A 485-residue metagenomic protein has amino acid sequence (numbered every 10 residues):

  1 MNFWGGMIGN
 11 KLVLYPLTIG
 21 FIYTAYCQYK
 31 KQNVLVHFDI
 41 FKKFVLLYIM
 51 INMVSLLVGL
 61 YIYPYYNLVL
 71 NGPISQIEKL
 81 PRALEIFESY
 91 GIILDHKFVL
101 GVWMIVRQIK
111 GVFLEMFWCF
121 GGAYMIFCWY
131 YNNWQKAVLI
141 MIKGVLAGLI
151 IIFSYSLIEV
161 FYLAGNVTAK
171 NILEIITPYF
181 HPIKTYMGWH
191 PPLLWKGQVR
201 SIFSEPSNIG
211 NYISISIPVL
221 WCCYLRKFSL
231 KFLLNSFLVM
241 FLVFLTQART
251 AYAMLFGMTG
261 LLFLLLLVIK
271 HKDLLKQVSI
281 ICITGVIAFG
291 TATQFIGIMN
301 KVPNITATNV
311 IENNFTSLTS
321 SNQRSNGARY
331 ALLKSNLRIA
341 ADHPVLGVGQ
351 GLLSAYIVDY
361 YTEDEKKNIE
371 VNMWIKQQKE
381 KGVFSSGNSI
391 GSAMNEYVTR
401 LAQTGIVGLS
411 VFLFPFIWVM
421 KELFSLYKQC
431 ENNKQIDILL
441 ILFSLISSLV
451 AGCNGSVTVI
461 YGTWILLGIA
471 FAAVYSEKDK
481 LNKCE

Functional and structural regions predicted by a protein language model:
M1-L94, F98, V102, K227-F228 (+4 more regions): Transmembrane signal-anchor hairpin modules in multi-pass inner-membrane enzymes, especially those that act on
I19-I22, F256-L262, I280-I281, F412-W418 (+2 more regions): Transmembrane alpha-helices of multi-pass inner-membrane enzymes
I19-N33, S75-Y162, V450: Transmembrane alpha-helical segments and their membrane-water interfaces
L46, L225-F232, G260-V268, S389 (+2 more regions): Hydrophobic transmembrane alpha-helices and their immediate junctions
M50, L57-Y65, S154, E159-V167 (+4 more regions): A membrane-periplasm/extracellular boundary helix in multi-pass inner-membrane enzymes that assemble envelope glycans
S75-L80, Y179-P182, A292-K334, A341 (+2 more regions): Flexible juxtamembrane loops connecting transmembrane helices in multi-pass membrane enzymes that build or modify
F113-M125, L139-I269, L440, L445-L449 (+1 more regions): Alpha-helical transmembrane segments of multi-pass inner-membrane proteins
T319-K334, L346-T404: Long extracytoplasmic/lumenal interhelical loops at the membrane interface of multi-pass membrane proteins
